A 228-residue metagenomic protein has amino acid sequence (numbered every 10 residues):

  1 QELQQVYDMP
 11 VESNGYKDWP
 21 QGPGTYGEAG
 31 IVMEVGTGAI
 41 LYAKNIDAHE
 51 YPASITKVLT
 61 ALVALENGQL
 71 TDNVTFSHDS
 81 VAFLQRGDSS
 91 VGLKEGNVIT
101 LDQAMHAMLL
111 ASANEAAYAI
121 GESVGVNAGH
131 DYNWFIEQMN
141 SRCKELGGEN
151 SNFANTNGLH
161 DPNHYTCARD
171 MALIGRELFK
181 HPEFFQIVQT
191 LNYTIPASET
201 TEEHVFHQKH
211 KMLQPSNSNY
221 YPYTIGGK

Functional and structural regions predicted by a protein language model:
Q1-D8, N114, N217-Y220, T224-K228: Short intrinsically disordered, low-complexity coil segments enriched in acidic
E2-R169, L178-F179: Active-site-adjacent loops and short helices of periplasmic peptidoglycan-processing enzymes
G148-E149, N163-K228: Domain-terminus/edge residues, biased toward the C-terminal soluble/receptor-binding domains of extracytoplasmic
